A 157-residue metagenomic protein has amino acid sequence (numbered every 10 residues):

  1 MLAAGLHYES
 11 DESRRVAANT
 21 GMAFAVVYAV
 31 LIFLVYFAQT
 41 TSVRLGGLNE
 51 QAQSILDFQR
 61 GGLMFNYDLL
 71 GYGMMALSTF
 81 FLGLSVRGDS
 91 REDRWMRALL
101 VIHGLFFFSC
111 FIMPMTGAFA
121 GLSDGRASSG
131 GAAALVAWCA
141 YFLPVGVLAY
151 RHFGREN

Functional and structural regions predicted by a protein language model:
M1-N157: Hydrophobic, aromatic-enriched alpha-helical segments typical of multi-pass transmembrane helices
